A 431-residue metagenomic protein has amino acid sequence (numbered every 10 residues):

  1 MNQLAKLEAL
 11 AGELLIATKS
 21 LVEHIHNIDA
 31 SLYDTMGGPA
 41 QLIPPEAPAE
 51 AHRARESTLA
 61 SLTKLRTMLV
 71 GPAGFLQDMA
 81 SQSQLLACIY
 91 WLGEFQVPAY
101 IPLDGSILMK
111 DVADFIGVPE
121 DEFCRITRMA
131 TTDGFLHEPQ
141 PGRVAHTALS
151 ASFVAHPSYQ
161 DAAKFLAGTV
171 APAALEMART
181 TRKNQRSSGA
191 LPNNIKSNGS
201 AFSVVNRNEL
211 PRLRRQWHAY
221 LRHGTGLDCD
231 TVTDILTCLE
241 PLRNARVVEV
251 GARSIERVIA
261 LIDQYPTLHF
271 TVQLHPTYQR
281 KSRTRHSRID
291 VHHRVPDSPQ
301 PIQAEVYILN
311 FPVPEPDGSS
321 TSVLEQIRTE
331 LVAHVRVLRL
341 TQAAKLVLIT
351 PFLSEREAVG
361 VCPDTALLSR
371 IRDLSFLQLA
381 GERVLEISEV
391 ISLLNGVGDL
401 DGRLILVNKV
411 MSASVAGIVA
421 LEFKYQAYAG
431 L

Functional and structural regions predicted by a protein language model:
M1-S197, M411-A416, Q426-L431: N-terminal accessory segments
L14, L21-H24, G105, G117 (+3 more regions): Conserved adenosyl
L65, L400-L421: Conserved Class I S-adenosyl-L-methionine
Q84, D234-I235, V407: Eukaryotic intrinsically disordered and solvent-exposed regulatory patches
L239-V250, G360-L368, V415, V419-E422: Long, K/E/R/D-enriched contiguous segments that form extended
Q264, F423-Y428: Active-site beta-strand termini and strand-to-loop segments that position acidic
V337-T341, V390-G402: A structural motif corresponding to the C-terminal end of an alpha-helix and its immediate exit/capping segment
F352-V397: C-terminal alpha-helical "lid/dimerization" subdomain adjacent to the S-adenosyl-L-methionine
